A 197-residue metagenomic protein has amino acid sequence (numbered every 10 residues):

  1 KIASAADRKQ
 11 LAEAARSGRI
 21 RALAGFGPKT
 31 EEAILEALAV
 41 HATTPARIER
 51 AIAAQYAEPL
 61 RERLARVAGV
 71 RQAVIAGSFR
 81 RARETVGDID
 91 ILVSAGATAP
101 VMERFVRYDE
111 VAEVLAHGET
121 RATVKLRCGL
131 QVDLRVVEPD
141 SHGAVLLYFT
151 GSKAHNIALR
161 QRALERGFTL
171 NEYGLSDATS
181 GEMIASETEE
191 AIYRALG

Functional and structural regions predicted by a protein language model:
K1-A122, D133, G143-V145, I157 (+2 more regions): Accessory alpha-helical DNA-binding modules that contact the DNA backbone or grooves
R127-G129: Glycine-centered tight beta-turn/hairpin loop motif at sheet-sheet or coil-to-beta transitions
D140: Short loop/turn segments at secondary-structure transitions that flank enzyme active sites
